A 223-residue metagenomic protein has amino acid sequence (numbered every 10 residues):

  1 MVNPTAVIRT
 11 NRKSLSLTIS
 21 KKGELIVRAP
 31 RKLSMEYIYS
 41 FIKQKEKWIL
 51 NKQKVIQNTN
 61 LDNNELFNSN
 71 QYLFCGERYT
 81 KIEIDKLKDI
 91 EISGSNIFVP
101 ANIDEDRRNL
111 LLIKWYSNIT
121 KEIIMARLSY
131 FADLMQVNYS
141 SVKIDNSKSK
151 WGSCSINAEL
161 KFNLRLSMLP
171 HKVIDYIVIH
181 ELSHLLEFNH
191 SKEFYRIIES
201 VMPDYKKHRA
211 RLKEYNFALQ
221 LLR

Functional and structural regions predicted by a protein language model:
M1-D175, L185-R223: Active-site-proximal or metal-binding-adjacent scaffold patches in catalytic folds
V178: Walker B beta-strand of ABC/ABC-like P-loop ATPase nucleotide-binding domains, specifically the conserved hydrophobic
E181: Walker B catalytic acidic pair
